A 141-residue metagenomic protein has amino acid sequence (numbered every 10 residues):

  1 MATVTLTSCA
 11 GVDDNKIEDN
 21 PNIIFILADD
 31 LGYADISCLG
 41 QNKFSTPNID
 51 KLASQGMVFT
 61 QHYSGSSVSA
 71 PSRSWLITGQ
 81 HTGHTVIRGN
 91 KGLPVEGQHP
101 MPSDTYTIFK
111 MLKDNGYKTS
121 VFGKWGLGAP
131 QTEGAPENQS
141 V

Functional and structural regions predicted by a protein language model:
M1-T3, T7-V141: Formylglycine-dependent sulfatase
